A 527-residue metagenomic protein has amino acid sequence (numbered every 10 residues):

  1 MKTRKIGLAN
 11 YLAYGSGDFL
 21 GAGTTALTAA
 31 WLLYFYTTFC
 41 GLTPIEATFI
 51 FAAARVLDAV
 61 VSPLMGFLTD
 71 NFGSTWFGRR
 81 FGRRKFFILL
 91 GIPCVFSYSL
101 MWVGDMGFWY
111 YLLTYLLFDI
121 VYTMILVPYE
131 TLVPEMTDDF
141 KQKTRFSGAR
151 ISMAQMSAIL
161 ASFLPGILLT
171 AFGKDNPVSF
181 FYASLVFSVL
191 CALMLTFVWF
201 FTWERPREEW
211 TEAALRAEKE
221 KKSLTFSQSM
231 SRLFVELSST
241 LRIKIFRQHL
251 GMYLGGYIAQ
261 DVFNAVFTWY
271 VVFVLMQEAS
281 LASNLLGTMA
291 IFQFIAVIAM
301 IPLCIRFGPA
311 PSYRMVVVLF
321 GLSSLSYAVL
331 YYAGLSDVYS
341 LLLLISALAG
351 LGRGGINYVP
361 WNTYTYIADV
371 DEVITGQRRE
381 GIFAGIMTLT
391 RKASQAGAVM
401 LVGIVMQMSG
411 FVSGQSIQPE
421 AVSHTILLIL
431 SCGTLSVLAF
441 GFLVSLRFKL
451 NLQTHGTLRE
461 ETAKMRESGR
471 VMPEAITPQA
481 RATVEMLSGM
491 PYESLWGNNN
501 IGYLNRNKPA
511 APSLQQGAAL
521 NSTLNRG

Functional and structural regions predicted by a protein language model:
K2-K508: Membrane-embedded alpha-helical bundles of multi-pass transporters/translocases, especially carrier/permease families
Q516: Cationic, low-complexity basic patches in intrinsically disordered or flexible, solvent-exposed regions
